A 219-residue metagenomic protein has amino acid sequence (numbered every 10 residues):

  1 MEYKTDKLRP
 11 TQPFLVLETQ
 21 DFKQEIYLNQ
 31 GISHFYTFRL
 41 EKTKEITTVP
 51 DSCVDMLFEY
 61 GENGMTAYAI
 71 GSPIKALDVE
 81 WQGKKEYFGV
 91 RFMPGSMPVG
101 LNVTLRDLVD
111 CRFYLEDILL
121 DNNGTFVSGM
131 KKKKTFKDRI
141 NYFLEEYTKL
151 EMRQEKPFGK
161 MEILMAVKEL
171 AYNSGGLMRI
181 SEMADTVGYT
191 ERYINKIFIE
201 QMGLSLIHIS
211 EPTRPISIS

Functional and structural regions predicted by a protein language model:
M1-S181, T186-E191, L204-S205: Alpha-helical bundle regulatory/interaction domains
F198-L204: A secondary-structure capping/hinge motif
I207-E211, P215-S219: Single conserved hydrophobic/aromatic residue that forms the stacking wall/gate of nucleotide- or nucleobase-binding
